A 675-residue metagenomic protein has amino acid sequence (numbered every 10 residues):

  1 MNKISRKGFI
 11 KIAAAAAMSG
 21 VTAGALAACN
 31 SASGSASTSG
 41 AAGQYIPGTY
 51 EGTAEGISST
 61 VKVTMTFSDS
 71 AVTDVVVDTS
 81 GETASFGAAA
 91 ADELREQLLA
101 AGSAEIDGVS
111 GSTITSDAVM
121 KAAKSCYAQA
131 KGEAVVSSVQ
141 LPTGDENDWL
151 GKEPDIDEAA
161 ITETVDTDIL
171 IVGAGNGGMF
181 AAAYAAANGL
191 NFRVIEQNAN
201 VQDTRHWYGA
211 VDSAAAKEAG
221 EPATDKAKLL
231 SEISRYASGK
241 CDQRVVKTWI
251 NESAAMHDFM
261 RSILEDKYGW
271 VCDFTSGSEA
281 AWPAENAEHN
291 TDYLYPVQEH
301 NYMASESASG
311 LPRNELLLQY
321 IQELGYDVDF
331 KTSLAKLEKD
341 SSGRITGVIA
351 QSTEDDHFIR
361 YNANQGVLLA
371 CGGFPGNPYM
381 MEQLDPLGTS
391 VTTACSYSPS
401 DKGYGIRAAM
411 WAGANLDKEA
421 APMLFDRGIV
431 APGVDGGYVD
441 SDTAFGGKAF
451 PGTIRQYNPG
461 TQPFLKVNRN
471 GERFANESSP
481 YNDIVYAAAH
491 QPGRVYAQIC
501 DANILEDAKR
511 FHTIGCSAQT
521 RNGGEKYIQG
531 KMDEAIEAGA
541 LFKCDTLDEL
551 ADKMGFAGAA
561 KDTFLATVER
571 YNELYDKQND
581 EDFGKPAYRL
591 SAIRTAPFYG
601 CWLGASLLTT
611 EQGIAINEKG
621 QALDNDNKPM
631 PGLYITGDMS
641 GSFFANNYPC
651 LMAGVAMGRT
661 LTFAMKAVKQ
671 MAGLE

Functional and structural regions predicted by a protein language model:
M1-G20, G24-A28: N-terminal secretory signal peptides and thylakoid transit peptides that target proteins across membranes
G40-Q140: Active-site- and interface-proximal helix/loop "cap" or "latch" segments in soluble metabolic and energy-transducing
Q140, N251-H357, P378-Y379, Y438 (+1 more regions): Conserved redox-cofactor binding core of oxidoreductases
I169-R193: N-terminal Rossmann-like FAD-binding beta1-loop-alpha1 element of flavoenzymes
A187-R205: Glycine-rich FAD pyrophosphate-binding loop
K336, K561-N647, L651: A glycine-rich dinucleotide-binding beta-alpha-beta segment and adjacent secondary-structure elements that constitute
E354-D356, Y361-V434, C650-L651, M657-K666: Glycine-rich loop(s) and the adjacent beta-strand/alpha-helix scaffold that form part
I406-A408, N415-F556: An anion/pyrophosphate-binding glycine-rich loop and adjacent beta-alpha core in soluble alpha-beta enzymes
